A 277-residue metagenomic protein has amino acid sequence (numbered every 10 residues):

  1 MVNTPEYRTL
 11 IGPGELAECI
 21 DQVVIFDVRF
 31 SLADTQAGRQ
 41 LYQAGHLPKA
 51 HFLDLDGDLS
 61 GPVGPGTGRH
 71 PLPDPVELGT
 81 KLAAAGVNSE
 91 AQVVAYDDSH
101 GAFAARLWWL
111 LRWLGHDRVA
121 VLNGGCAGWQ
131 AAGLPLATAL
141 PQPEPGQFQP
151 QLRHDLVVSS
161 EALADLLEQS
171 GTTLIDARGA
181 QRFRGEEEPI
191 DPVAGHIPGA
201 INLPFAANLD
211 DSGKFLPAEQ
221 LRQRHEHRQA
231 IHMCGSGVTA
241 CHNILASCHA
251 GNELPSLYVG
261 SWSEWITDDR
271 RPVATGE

Functional and structural regions predicted by a protein language model:
M1-E277: Cytosolic catalytic domains that perform sulfur/thiol-centered chemistry
